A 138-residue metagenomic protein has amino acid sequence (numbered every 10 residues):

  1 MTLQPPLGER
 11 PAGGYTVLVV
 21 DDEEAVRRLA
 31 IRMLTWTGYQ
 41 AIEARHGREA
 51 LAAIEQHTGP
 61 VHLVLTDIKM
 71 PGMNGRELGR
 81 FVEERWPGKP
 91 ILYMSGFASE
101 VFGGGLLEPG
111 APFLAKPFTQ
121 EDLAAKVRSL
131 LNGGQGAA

Functional and structural regions predicted by a protein language model:
M1-Y15: Disordered, acidic interdomain junction associated with two-component signaling
V20-D21, A44, V64, M94: Conserved sequence signature across two-component system core domains
D22-E24, T119: Two-component His->Asp phosphorelay active-site signatures
R28-W36: Charged docking surfaces used in two-component/phosphorelay signaling
E43-A52, G75: Helix N-cap/capping motif at the beta->alpha junctions
D67: Active-site residues of response regulator receiver
M70: Receiver (REC) domain active-site loop signature in two-component systems and cognate sites in sensor histidine kinases
E77, F81-K116, Q120-S129: Alpha4 helix (beta4-alpha4-beta5 surface) of REC/receiver domains from two-component response regulators
